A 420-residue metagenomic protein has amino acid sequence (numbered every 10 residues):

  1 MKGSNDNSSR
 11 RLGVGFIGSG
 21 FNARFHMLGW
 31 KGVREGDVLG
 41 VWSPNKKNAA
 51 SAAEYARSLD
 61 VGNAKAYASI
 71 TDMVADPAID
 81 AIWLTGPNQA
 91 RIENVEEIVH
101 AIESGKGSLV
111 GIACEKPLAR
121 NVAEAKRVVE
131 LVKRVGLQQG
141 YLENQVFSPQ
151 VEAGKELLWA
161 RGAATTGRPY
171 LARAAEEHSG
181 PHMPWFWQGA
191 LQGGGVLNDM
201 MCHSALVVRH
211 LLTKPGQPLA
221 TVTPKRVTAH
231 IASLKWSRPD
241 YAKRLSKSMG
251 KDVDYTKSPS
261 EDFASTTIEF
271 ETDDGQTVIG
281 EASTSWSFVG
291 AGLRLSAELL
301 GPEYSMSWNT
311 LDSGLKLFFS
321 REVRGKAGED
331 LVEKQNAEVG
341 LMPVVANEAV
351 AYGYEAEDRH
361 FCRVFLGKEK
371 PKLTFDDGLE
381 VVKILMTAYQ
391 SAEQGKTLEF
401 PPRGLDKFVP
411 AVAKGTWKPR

Functional and structural regions predicted by a protein language model:
K2-L59: N-terminal Rossmann-like dinucleotide-binding module
K2-S8, G36, L59, A81-W83 (+3 more regions): C-terminal helix-rich "cap/oligomerization" subdomain common to oxidoreductases
G3-D6, A56-V61, V99-G111, A160-T165 (+2 more regions): Alpha-helix termini
G62-V132, Q150: Beta-loop-alpha module in the N-terminal Rossmann-like domain of NAD(P)-dependent dehydrogenases, especially those
T85, S283-T284, E298-G301: Short, well-ordered coil/turn residues at beta-beta hairpins and beta-strand->alpha-helix junctions within
G111-P184, C202-A205: A contiguous active-site-proximal alpha/beta segment in oxidoreductase catalytic domains
P184-G292, D376, E380: Rossmann-like dinucleotide-binding domain that binds NAD(P)(H)
L234-K257, S265-T267, E271-D274, L295-D376 (+3 more regions): C-terminal glycine/acidic-rich active-site capping loop/insertion
